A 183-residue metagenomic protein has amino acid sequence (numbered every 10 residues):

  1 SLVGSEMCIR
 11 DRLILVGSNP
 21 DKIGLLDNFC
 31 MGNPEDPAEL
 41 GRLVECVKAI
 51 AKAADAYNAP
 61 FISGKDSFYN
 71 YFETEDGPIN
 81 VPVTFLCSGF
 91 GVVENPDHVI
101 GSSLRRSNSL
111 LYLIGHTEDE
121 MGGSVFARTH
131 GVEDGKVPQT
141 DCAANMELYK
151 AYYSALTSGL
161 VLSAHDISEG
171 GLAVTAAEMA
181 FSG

Functional and structural regions predicted by a protein language model:
S1, T84, G123-Q139, L156: Gly-rich Lys/Arg/Thr-decorated short loops/hinges at beta-loop-alpha junctions or inter-strand turns that position
L2-C8: Short, small-residue-biased leader/transition segments that mark boundaries at the very start of proteins
S5, S88-E94, Q139-Y149: A general structural motif
R10-N19, S103, L110-L111, L162-M179: Conserved phosphate/anionic-ligand binding catalytic regions in large, soluble enzymes, centered on
V16, I23-N28, P60-G64, S88-F90 (+2 more regions): Generic beta-strand/beta-sheet core signal
N28-E39: Catalytic palm subdomain of template-directed nucleic-acid polymerases, centered on the conserved carboxylate motif
E39-A53, Y57, I62-F85, D134 (+2 more regions): Glycine-/charge-enriched secondary-structure boundary and capping motifs
E75-T84, E94-H116: Acidic/histidine-enriched ion/cofactor-binding microenvironments in catalytic or ligand-binding pockets
